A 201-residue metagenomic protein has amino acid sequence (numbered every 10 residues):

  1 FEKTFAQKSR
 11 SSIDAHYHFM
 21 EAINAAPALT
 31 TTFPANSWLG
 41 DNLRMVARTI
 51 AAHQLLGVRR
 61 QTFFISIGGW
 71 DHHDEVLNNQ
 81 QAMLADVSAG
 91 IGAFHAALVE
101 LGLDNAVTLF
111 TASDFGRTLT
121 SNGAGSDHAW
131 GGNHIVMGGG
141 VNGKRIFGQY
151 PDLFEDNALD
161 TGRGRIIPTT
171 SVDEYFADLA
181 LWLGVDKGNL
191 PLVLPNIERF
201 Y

Functional and structural regions predicted by a protein language model:
F1-E100, T120, V136-M137, R145-Y201: Feature for exported/extracytoplasmic and membrane-associated proteins, marking the mature portion
R59-R60, D104-V107, W130-G132, G143: Short coil/turn connectors at secondary-structure junctions
F64, N105-A112, L192-V193: Beta-strand segments within the central parallel beta-sheet cores of soluble alpha/beta enzyme folds
S113-R145: Histidine-centered active-site microenvironments of extracellular/periplasmic hydrolases and transferases
